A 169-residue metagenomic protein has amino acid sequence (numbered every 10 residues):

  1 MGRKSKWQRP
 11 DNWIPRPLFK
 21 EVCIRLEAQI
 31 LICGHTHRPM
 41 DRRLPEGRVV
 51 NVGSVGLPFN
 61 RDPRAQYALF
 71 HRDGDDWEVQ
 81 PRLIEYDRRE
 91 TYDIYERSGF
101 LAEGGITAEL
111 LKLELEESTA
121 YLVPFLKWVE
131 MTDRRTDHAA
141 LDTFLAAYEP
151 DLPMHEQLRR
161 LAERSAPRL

Functional and structural regions predicted by a protein language model:
M1-I30: Conserved catalytic scaffold of divalent metal-dependent phosphoesterases
G2-R3, H37-M40, G56-L57: Short, catalytically relevant binding-site loops at active-site mouths
P17, V22, H35, G53-G56: Residue-level detector of functional hotspots within protein domains
Q29-H37, V49-G53: Active-site neighborhood of phospho(di)ester-bond hydrolases with catalytic His/Asp-centered motifs
R43-V52, G56-L169: Acidic, His/Gly-rich catalytic cores of divalent-metal-dependent hydrolytic chemistry
